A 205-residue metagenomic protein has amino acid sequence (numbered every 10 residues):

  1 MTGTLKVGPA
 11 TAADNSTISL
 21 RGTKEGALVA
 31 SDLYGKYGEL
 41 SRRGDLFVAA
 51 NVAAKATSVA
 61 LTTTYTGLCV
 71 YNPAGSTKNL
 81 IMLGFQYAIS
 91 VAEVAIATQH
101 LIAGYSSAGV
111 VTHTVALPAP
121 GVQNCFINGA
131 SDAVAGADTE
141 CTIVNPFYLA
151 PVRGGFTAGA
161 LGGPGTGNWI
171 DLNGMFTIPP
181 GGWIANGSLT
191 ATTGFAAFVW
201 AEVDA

Functional and structural regions predicted by a protein language model:
M1-A130, V134-A160, S188-A205: Extended, low-complexity segments enriched in Ser/Thr/Gly and acidic residues that occur primarily in surface-exposed
A158-G181: Beta-sandwich interaction modules
G181, N186-G187: Short, compact, well-ordered microdomains
